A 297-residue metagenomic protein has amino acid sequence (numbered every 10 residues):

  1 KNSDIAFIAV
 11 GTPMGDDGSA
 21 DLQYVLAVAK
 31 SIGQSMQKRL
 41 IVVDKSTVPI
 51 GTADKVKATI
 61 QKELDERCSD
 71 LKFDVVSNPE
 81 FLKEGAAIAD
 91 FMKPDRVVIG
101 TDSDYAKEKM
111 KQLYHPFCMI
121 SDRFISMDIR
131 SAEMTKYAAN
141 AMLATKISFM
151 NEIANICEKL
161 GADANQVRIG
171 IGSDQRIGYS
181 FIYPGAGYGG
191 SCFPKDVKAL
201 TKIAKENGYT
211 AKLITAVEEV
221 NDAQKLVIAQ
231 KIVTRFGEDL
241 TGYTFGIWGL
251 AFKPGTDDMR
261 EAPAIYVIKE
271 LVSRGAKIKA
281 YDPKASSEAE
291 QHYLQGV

Functional and structural regions predicted by a protein language model:
K1-V297: Structural/interface elements that position substrates and couple domains in central-metabolism enzymes
